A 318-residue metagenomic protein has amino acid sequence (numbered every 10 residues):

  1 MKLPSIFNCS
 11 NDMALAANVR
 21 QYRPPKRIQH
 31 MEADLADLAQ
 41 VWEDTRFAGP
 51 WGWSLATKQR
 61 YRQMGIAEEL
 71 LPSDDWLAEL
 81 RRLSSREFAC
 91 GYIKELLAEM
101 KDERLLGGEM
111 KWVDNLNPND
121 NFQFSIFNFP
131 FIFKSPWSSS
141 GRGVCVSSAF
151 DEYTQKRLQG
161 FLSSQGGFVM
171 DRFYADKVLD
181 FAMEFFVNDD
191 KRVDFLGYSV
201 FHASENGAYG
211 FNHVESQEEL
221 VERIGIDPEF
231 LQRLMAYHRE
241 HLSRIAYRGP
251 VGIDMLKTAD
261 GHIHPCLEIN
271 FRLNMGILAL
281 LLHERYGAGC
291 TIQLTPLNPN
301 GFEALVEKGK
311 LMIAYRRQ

Functional and structural regions predicted by a protein language model:
M1-P4: Extreme N-terminal starter segment of soluble prokaryotic enzymes
F7-D12, R27-D120, S139: Conserved N-proximal alpha/beta basic substrate-recognition cap immediately N-terminal to, or forming the N-lobe
I93, F127-V146, G166-D176, I253 (+1 more regions): ATP-grasp fold ATP-binding core
N119-F129: Intrinsic disorder/low-complexity segments
F131-R157, D180-A182, E205-V221: Glycine-rich phosphate-binding loop of ATP-grasp-fold ATP-dependent ligases
E152-A208, L256-P265: Phosphate-binding site of ATP-dependent enzymes
G166, G207-G261, Q293-T295, P299-G309 (+1 more regions): A long amphipathic alpha-helix within ATP-dependent nucleotide-binding catalytic cores
F185-Y237, N270-T295: ATP-dependent carboxylate/phosphate-activation module, predominantly the ATP-grasp catalytic core and closely related
